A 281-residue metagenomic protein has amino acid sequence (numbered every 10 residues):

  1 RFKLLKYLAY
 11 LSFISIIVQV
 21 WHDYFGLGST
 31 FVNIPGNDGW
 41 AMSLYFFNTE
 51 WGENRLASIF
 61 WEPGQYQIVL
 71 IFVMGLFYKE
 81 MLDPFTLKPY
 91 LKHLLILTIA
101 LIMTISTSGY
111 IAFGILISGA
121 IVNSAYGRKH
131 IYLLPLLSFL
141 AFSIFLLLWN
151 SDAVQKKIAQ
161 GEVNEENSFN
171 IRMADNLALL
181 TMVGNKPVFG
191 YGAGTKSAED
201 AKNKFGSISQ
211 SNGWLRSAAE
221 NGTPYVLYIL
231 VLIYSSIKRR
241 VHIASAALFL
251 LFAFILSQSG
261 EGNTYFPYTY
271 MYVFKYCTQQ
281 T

Functional and structural regions predicted by a protein language model:
K6-V32, N48-G52, S58-I105, Y110-N123: Alpha-helical transmembrane segments of multi-pass inner-membrane proteins
I14-V20, T98-I102, L140-L147, L250-G262: Aromatic-anchored segments of alpha-helical transmembrane domains
I17, W21-L27, I121-V163, M182-N185: A membrane-periplasm/extracellular boundary helix in multi-pass inner-membrane enzymes that assemble envelope glycans
G26-R55, T195-W214: Interfacial juxtamembrane loops and adjacent helix segments that form the catalytic/substrate-binding surfaces
S58, E62, I102, S106 (+1 more regions): A conserved mid-to-late transmembrane alpha helix and its immediate loop/hinge that forms the functional core
V73, A247-L256, G262-T281: Transmembrane alpha-helices of multi-pass inner-membrane enzymes
M81, L87-L91, G114-N123, K129-L136 (+2 more regions): Hydrophobic transmembrane alpha-helices and their immediate junctions
S151-N221: Long extracytoplasmic/lumenal interhelical loops at the membrane interface of multi-pass membrane proteins
